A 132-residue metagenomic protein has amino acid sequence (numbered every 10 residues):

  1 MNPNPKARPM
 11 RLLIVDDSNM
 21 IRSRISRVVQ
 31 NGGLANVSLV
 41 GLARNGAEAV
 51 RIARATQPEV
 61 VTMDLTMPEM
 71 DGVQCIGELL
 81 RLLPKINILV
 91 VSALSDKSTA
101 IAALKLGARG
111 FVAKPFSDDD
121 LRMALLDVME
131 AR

Functional and structural regions predicted by a protein language model:
D17, K114: A Lys-centered signature of the CheY-like receiver
N19-G41: Two-component/phosphorelay signaling modules centered on CheY-like receiver
N45-E48, D71-Q74: Acidic catalytic/metal-coordinating carboxylates
T56-T62: Active-site beta3 strand of CheY-like receiver
D64, S92: Active-site residues of response regulator receiver
M67: Receiver (REC) domain active-site loop signature in two-component systems and cognate sites in sensor histidine kinases
F116-L125: C-terminal output helix
